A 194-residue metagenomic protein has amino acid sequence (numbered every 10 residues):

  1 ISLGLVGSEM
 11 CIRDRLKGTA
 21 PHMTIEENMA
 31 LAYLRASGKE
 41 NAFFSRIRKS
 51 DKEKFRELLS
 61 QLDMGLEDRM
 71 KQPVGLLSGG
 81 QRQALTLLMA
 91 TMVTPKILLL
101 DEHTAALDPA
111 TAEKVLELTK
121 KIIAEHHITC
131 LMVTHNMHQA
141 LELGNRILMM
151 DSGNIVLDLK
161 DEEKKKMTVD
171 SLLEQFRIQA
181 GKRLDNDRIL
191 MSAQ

Functional and structural regions predicted by a protein language model:
I1-I12: Single conserved hydrophobic/aromatic residue that forms the stacking wall/gate of nucleotide- or nucleobase-binding
R15-E27: Conserved catalytic motifs of ABC-family nucleotide-binding domains
A90-T91: ABC ATPase C-loop
E102-H103: Walker B catalytic motif
P109-T111: Helix N-cap at the start of a conserved alpha-helix in ABC-type nucleotide-binding domains
E113-H126: Helical segment within the ABC ATPase nucleotide-binding domain
T134-H135: H-loop/switch region of ABC-family ATPase nucleotide-binding domains
K165-Q194: ABC ATPase nucleotide-binding domains
